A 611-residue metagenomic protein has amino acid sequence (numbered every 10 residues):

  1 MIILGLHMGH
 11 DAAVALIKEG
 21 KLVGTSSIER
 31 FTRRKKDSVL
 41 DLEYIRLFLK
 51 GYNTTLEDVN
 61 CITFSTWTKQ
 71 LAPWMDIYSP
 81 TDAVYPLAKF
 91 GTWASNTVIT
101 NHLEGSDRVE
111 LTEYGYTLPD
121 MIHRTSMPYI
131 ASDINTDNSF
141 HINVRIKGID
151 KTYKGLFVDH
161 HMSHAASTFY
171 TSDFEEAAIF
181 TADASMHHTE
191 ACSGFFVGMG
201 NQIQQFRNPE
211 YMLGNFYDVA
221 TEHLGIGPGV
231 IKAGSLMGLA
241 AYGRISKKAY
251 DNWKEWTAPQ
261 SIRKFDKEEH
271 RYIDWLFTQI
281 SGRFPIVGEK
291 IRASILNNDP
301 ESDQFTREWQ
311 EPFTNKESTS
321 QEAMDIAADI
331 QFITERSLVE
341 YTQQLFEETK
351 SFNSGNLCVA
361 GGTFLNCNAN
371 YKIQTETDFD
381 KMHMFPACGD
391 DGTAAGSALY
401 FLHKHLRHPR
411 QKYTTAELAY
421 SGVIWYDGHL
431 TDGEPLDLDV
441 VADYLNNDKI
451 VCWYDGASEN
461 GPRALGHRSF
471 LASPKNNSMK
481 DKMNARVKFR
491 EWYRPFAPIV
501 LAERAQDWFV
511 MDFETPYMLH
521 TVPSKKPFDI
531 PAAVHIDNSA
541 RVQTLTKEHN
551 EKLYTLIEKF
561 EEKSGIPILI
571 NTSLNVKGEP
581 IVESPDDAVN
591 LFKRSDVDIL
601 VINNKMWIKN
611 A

Functional and structural regions predicted by a protein language model:
M1-L4: Extreme N-terminal starter segment of soluble prokaryotic enzymes
H7-I28, T32-K35, T54, I77 (+11 more regions): Flexible beta->alpha loop and helix N-cap segments adjacent to enzyme active/binding sites
A12-A13, K18-R145, G243-D329, Y341-T342: Conserved active-site "lid/cap" helical segment
L56-W67, G155, F352-G362, C452: Short glycine-rich phosphate-binding loop at a beta-alpha junction
I130-D137, H188-C192, F206, R292-S302 (+1 more regions): An acidic intrinsically disordered interaction segment
S139-K154, K563: A structural motif corresponding to the C-terminal end of an alpha-helix and its immediate exit/capping segment
G155-V158, K316, S320-R336, T546: Short acidic-aromatic active-site loops that bind/stabilize oxyanions
D329-N353: Phosphate/ATP-binding catalytic cores across multiple sugar-kinase/actin-like superfamilies, primarily ASKHA
